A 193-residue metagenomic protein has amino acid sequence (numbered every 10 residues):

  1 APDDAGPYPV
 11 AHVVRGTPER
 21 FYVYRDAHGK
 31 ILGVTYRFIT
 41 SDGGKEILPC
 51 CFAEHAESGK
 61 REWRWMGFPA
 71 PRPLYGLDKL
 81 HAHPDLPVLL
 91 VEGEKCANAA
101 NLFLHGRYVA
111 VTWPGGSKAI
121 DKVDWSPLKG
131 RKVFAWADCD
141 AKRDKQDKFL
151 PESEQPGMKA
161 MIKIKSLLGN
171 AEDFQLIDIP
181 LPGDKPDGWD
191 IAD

Functional and structural regions predicted by a protein language model:
A1-V88, S126-P127, L167-N170: TOPRIM metal-binding catalytic domain and adjacent DNA-binding surface shared by DnaG-type primases
P18, A27-I31, S41, K79-V88 (+1 more regions): TOPRIM fold recognition
